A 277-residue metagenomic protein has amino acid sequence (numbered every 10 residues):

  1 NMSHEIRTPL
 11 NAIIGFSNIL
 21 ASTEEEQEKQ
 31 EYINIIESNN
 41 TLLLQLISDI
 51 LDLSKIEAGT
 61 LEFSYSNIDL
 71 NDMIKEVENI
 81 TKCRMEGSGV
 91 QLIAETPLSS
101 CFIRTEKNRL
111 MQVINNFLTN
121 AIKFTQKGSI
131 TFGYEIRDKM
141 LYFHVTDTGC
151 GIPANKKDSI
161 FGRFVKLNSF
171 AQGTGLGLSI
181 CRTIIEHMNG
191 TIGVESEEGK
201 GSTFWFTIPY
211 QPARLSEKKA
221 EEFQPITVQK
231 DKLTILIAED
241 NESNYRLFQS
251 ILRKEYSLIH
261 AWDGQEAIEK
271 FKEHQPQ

Functional and structural regions predicted by a protein language model:
G15, I152-F164: Short conserved segment of the HATPase_c
S38-L43: Short alpha-helical segment of the dimerization/phosphotransfer core of two-component systems
S54-Y65: Helix-loop junction within the histidine kinase core
S64-D69, E86, Q91-C101: Conserved catalytic submotifs in the C-terminal HATPase_c
N155, R163, T207-L236: Disordered, acidic interdomain junction associated with two-component signaling
G177, C181: Short alpha-helical Gxxx[C/S/T] motif in the catalytic ATP-binding
